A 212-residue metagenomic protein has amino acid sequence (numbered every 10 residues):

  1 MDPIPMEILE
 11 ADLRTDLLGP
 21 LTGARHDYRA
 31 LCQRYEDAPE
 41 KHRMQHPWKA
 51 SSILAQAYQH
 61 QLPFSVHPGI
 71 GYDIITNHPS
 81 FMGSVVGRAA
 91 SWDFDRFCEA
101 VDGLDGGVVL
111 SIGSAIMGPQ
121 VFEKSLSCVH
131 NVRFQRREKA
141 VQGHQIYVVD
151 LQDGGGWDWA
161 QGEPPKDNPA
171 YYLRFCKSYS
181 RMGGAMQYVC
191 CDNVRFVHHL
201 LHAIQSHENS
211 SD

Functional and structural regions predicted by a protein language model:
M1-V66: Ligand-binding beta-strand-loop-alpha-helix segment within the catalytic cores of soluble metabolic enzymes
H26-L31, G71, C98-D102, L173-K177: Short amphipathic alpha-helical segments, especially helix-boundary/capping motifs
C32-Y35, H78-S80, L110-S114: A generic short-segment signal for beta-strand/edge and adjacent turn/coil regions
M44-Q45, L62, H67-I70, I112-S114 (+2 more regions): Fold-independent oxyanion-binding glycine-rich loops and adjacent beta-strand/coil segments at enzyme active sites
S51-A55, F97-C98, L126: Short amphipathic alpha-helical segments and helix-helix/interface helices
V66-V108, G118-E123: Conserved mixed alpha/beta catalytic, RNA-binding, or beta-rich assembly cores of soluble enzyme, regulatory
G87, E99, V108, A115-D212: C-terminal functional extensions of proteins
